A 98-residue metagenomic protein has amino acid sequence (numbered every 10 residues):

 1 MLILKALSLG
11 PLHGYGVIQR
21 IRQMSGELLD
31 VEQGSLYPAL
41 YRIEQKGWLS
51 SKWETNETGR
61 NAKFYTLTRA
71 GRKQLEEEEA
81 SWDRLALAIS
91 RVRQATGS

Functional and structural regions predicted by a protein language model:
M1-S35: N-terminal helix-turn-helix DNA-binding core of bacterial DNA-binding proteins
S8, K73-S98: Amphipathic alpha-helical dimerization/coiled-coil segments that flank or bridge DNA-binding/regulatory modules
L9, E54-E57: Short polar/acidic secondary-structure junctions
L36-I43: Basic amphipathic alpha-helical segments that dock to polyanions
G47: Glycine-centered, phosphate/nucleic-acid-interacting loop/turn motifs that mediate DNA/RNA or nucleotide
S51: Short beta-strand "wing" residues that participate in macromolecule-binding interfaces
E57-E79: Basic, amphipathic "hinge/linker" alpha-helix immediately C-terminal to the N-terminal HTH DNA-binding motif
